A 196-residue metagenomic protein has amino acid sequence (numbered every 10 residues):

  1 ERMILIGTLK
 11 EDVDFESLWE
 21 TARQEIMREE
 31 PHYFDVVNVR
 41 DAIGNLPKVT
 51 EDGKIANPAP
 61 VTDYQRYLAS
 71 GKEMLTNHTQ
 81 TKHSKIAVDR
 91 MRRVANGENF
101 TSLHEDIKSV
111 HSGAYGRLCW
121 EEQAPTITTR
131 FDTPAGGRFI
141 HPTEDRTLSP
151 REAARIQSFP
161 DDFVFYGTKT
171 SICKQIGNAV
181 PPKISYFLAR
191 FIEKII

Functional and structural regions predicted by a protein language model:
E1-A56: Flexible, glycine-/basic-rich loop-and-beta segments that form/coincide with the SAM-dependent methyltransferase
K48, I55-I196: C-terminal target-recognition/interaction regions appended to catalytic cores
